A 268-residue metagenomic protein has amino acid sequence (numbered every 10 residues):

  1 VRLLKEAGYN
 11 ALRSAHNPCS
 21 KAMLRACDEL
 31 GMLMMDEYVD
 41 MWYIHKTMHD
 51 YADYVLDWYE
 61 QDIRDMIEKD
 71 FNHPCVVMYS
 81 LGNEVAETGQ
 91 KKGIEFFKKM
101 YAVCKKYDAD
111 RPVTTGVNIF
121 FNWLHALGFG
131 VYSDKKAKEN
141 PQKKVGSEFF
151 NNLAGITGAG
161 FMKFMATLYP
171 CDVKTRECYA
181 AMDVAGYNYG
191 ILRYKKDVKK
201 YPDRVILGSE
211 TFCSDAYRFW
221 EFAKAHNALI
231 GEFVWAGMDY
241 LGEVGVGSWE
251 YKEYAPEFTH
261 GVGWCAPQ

Functional and structural regions predicted by a protein language model:
V1-Q268: Extended substrate-binding grooves/exosites of carbohydrate-active enzymes
